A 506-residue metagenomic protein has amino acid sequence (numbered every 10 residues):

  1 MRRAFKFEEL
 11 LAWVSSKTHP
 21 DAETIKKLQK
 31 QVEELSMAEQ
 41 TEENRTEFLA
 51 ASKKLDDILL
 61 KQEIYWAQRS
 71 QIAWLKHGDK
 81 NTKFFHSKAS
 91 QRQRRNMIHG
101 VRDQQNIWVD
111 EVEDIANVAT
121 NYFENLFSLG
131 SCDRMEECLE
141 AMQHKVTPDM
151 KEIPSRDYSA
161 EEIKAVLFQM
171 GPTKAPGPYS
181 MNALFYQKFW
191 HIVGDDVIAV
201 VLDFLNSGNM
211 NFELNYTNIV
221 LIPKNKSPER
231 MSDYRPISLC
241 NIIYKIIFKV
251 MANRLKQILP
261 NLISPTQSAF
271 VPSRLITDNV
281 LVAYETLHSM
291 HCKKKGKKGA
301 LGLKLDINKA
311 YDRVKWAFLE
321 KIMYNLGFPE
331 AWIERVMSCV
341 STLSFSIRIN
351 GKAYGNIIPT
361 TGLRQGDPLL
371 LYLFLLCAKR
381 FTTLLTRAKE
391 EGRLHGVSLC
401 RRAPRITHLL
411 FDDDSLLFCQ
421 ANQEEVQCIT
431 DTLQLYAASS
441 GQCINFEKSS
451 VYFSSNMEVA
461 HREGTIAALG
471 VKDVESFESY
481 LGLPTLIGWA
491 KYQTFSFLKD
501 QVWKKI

Functional and structural regions predicted by a protein language model:
M1-D110, T120, E124-N125, I153-R156 (+1 more regions): Arg/Lys-enriched, amphipathic patches
M1-V14, P20, E463-I506: Basic, alpha-helical interaction scaffolds
S70-I72, K76-S232, S238, I246 (+4 more regions): Surface-exposed loop/turn segments and immediately adjacent short secondary-structure elements within folded domains
G100, K174-M181, R230-L239, V280-Y324: Conserved catalytic palm subdomain of right-hand nucleotidyl-transferase polymerases, strongest for RNA-directed enzymes
R134-S155, E162, N209-N218, N225-K226 (+6 more regions): Active-site-proximal segment of RNA-dependent polymerases
S232-I263, L281-L287, N308, A331 (+1 more regions): Conserved pre-motif C helix in the palm subdomain of viral-like polymerases
K309-L326, G362-L363, D414-A438, F453-R462 (+1 more regions): Catalytic palm subdomain of template-directed nucleic-acid polymerases, centered on the conserved carboxylate motif
L399, E447-V474: Short, conserved micro-motifs composed of acidic
